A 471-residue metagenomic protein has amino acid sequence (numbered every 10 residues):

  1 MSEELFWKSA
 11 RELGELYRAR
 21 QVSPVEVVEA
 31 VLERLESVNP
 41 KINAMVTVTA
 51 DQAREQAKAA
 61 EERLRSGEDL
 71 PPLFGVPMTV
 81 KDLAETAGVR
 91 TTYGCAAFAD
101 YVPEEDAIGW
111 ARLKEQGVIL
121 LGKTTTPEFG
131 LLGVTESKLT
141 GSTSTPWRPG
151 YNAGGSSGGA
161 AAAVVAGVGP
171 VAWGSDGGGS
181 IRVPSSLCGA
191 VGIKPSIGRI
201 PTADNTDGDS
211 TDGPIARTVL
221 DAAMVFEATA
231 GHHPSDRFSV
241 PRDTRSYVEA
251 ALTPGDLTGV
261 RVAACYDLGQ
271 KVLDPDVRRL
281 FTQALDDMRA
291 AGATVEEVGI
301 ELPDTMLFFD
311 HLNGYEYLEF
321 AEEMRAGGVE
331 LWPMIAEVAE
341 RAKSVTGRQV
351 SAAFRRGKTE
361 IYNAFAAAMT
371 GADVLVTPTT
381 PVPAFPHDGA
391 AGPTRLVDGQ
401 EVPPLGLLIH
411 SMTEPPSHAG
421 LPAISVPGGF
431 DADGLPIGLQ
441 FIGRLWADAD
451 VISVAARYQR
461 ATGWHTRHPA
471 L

Functional and structural regions predicted by a protein language model:
M1-E55, R65, A290-G292, R467-L471: An N-terminal boundary/leader segment
R20, V31, G75, E115 (+3 more regions): Glycine-rich, small-residue loops and helix-cap segments that act as flexible hinges at active-site edges
Q21-E29, K58, S246-A250, P275-G299 (+2 more regions): Acyltransferase
V31, A53, A222, V262 (+3 more regions): Residue-level signal for inorganic ion chemistry
E55, R63-K138: Acidic/His- and Gly-rich active-site-bordering loop/insert found across diverse amide/peptide-bond hydrolases
L73-Y93, T253-C265, G314-A366, T379-V382 (+3 more regions): Short helix-loop capping/hinge segments that flank enzyme active sites or metal/cofactor-binding pockets
P103-H233, S417-G438: Short glycine/serine-rich loop segments
V191-Q283, T462-L471: A short helix-breaking turn/cap at a secondary-structure junction
